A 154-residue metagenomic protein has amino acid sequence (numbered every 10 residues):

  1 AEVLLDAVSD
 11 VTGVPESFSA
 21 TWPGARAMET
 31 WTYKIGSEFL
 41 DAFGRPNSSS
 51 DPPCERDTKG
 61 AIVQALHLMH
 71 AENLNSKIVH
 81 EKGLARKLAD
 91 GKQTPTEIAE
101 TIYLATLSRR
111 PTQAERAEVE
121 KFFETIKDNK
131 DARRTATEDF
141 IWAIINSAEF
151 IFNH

Functional and structural regions predicted by a protein language model:
A1-T112, I144-H154: An acidic, gly/pro-interrupted, aromatic-rich
E118-K127: Amphipathic alpha-helical segments that form the core helices of the histone-fold
D128-A136: Short, charged, surface-exposed loops that flank catalytic or proteolytic processing sites
F140: Globin-like tetrapyrrole-binding proteins
